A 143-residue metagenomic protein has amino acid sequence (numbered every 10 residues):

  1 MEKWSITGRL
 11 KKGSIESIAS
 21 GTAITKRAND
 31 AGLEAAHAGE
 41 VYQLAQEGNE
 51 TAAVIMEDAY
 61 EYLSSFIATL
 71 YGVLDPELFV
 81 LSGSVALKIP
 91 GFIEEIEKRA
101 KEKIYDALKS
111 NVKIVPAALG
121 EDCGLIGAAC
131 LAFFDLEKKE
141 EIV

Functional and structural regions predicted by a protein language model:
K3-V143: ATP-binding/phosphotransfer module of carbohydrate and carboxylate kinases, centering on a glycine-rich
